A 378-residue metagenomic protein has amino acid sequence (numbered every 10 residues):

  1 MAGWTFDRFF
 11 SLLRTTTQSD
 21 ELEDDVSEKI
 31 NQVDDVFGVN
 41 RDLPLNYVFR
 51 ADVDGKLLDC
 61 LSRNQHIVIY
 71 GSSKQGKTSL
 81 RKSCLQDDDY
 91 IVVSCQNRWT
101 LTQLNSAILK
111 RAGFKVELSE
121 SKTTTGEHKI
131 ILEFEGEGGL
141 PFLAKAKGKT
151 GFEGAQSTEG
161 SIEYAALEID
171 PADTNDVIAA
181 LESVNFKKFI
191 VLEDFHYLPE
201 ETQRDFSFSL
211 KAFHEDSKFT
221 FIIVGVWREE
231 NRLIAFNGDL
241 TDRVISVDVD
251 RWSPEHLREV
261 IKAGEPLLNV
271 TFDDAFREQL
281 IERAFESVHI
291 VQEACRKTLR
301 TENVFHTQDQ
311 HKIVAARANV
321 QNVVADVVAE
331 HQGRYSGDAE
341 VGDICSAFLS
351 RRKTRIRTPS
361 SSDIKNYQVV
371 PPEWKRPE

Functional and structural regions predicted by a protein language model:
M1-I67, F152: A short, basic N-terminal segment
D54-I190, Y197-E200, R204, K218-F219: P-loop NTPase nucleotide-binding core
S73, D194, I223-E229: A short beta-strand-to-loop transition that corresponds to the Sensor-1 phosphate-sensing loop of AAA+ P-loop ATPases
L80-C84, Q103-R111, D205, S209 (+2 more regions): Alpha-helical scaffold elements adjacent to nucleotide-binding pockets in ATP/GTP-utilizing enzyme cores
S209-F219: Substrate-engagement module of ASCE P-loop NTPases
E229-V244: Short regulatory helix/loop adjacent to the ATP-binding pocket of P-loop NTPases
V249-R277, F285, H289-I290, A294: Conserved small helical "lid"/interfacial subdomain of P-loop NTPases
C295-E378: Winged-helix-like regulatory helical subdomains adjacent to P-loop NTPase cores
